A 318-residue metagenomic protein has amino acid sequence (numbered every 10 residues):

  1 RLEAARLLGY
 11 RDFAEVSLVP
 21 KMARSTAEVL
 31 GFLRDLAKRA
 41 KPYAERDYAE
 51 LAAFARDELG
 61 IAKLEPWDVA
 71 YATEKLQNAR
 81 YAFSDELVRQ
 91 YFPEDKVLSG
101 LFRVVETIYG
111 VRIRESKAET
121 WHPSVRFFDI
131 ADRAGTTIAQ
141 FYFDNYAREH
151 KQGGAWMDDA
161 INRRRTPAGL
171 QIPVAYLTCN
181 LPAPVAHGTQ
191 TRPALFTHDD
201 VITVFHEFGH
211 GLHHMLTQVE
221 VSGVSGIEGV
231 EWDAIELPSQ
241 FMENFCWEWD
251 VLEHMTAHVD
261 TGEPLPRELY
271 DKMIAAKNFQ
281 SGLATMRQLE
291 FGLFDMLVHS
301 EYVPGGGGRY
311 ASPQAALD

Functional and structural regions predicted by a protein language model:
L2-G9, V105, A183-H187, R192-Q218 (+1 more regions): Active-site recognition of the HExxH zinc-binding catalytic motif
R6-A183, I235, N244-S300, G308-A316: Active-site-proximal, well-structured secondary-structure segments within enzyme catalytic domains
L18-R24, P193, V221-G229: Short helix/strand-bridging catalytic loops that position acidic/His residues to coordinate divalent metals and engage
Q90, E94, Q190-V201, V224-E228: Alpha-helix N-cap/helix-initiation motif
Q152-G154, H187-T197, V251-L252, G305: Short conserved micro-motifs at the rims of enzyme active sites and ligand-binding pockets
E207, G211-F245: Zinc-dependent metallopeptidase catalytic helix centered on the HExxH motif and its immediate flanking segment
